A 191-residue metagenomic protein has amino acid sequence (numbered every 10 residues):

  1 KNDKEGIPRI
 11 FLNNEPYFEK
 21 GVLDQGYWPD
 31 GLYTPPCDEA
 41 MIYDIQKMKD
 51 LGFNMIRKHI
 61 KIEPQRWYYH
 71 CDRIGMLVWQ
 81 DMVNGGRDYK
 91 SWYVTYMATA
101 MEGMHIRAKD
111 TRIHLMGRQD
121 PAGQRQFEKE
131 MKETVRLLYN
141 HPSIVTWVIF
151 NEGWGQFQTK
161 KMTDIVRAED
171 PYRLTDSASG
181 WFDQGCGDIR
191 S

Functional and structural regions predicted by a protein language model:
K1-M48: N-terminal carbohydrate-binding accessory modules
I45-M48, M55-S191: Substrate-binding/catalytic cleft of secreted carbohydrate-active enzymes, primarily glycoside hydrolases
